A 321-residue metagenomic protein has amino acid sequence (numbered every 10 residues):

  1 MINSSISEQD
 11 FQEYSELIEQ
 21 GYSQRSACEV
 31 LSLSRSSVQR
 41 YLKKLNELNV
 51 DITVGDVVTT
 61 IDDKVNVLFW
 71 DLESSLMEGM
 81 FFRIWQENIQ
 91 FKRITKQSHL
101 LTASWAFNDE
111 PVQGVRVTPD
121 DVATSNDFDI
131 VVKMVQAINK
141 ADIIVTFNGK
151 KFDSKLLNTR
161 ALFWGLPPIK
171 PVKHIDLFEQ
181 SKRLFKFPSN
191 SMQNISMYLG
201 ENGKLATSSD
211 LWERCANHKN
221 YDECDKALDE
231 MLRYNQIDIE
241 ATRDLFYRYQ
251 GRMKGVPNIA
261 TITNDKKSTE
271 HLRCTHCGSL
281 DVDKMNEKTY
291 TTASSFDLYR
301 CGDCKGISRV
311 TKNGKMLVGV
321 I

Functional and structural regions predicted by a protein language model:
I2-I6, Q39-V57: Short, solvent-exposed alpha-helical "recognition" segments
S4-Y22: Short, amphipathic alpha-helical "recognition" segments used to contact nucleic acids or chromatin
F11, V145, N194-K267: Acidic, Mg2+-coordinating catalytic module of metal-dependent nucleases/exonucleases that use a two-metal-ion mechanism
S26-C28: Short alpha-helical "recognition helix" segments of helix-turn-helix
D56-I138: Conserved RNase H-like, two-metal-ion catalytic cores of nucleic-acid enzymes
E110-Y198: Conserved DEDDh/DEDDy metal-dependent 3′-5′ exonuclease domain
H276-Y299: Short recognition patches in nucleic-acid-associated and regulatory proteins
C301-I321: Short metal-binding segments enriched for Cys and/or His
